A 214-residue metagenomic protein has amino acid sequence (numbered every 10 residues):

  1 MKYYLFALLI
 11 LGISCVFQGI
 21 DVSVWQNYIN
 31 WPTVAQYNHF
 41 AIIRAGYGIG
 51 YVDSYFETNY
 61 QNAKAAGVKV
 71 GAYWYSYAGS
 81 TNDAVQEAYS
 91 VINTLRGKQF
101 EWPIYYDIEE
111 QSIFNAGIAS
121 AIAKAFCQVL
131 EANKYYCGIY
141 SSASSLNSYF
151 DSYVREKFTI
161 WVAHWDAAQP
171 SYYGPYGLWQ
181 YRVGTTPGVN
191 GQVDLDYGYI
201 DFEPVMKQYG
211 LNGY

Functional and structural regions predicted by a protein language model:
K2-C15: Cleavable N-terminal signal peptides of Sec/SRP-targeted secreted and luminal proteins
C15-Q26, Y153-Y214: Functionally critical loop-and-helix segments that line ligand-binding/catalytic clefts of soluble enzyme domains
V16-Y136: Substrate-binding cleft of extracellular glycoside hydrolase catalytic domains
N27-I29, L146-Y149: A generic local structural motif
G50, G79, L146, Q169 (+1 more regions): Flexible, glycine-rich phosphate/dinucleotide-binding loops and adjacent beta-alpha linkers at cofactor/substrate
W74, S141, H164: Short beta-strand/turn micro-motifs composed of small residues that flank or help shape donor/cofactor-binding pockets
S90-S112, N147-P175: Structural recognition of alpha->loop->beta junctions
Y135-N147: Aromatic-lined carbohydrate-recognition surfaces of secreted/lumenal glycan-active proteins
